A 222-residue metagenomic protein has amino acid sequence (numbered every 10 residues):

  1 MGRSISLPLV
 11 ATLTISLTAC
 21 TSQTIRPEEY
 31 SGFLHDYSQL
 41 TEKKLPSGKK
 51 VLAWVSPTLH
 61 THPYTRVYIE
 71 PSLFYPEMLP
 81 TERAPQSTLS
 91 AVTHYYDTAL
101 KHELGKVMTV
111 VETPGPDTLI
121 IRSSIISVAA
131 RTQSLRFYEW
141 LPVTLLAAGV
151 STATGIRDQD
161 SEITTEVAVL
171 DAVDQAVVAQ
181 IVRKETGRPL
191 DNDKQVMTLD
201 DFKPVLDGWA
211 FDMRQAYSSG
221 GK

Functional and structural regions predicted by a protein language model:
M1-L9: Bacterial N-terminal signal peptides that target proteins for export
S16-A19: C-terminal motif of bacterial Sec signal peptides marking the signal peptidase cleavage site
T21-S56, G155-T164, A168-K222: C-terminal/domain-edge helix-coil "capping" segments
A53, R66-L73, T118-I126, E166-A168 (+1 more regions): Soluble periplasmic/extracytoplasmic beta-strand elements of cell-envelope proteins
T58-R122: N-terminal segment of the mature soluble domain
F74-E77, S127-R131, E185-R188: Solvent-exposed loop/turn segments at secondary-structure junctions within structured extracellular/periplasmic domains
P80-V92, V143-V150, L190-K194: A solvent-exposed, charged loop/short amphipathic helix patch at secondary-structure junctions
H102, K106-V173: Surface-exposed short loop/turn segments
